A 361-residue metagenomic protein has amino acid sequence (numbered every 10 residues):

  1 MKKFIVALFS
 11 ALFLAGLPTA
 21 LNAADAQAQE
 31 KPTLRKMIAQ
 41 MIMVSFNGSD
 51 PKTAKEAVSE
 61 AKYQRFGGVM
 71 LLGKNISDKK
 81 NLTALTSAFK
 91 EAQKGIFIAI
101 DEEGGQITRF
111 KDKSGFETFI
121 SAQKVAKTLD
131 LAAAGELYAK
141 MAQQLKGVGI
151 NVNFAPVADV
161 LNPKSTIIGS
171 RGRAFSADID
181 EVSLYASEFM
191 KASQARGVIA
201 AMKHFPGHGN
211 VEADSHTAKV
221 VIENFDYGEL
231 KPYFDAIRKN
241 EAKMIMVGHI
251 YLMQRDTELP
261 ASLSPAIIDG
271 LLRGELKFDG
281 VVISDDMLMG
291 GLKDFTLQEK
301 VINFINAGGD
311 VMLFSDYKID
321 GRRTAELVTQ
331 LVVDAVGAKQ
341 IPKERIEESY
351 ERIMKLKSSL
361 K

Functional and structural regions predicted by a protein language model:
M1-F4: Positively charged n-region of N-terminal signal peptides that target proteins for export
L8-G16, D101: Bacterial N-terminal signal peptides
A24-S59, G274-E275, D294-K361: Preference for extracellular/luminal or secreted protein segments
Q40, R65-G67, K94-I98, I150-N151 (+5 more regions): Short, well-ordered coil/turn segments that N-cap beta-strands
E60-E181, G209-I222, G248-L263, D286-V336: Enzymes and membrane/adaptor proteins characterized by extended Gly/Ser/Thr/Asp/Glu-rich, aromatic-dotted
F89-I98, A177-G197, A261-I283: Alpha-helix-loop-beta-strand connector modules within alpha/beta enzyme cores
Y185, A192-M202, D226-M244: Phosphate/pyrophosphate-binding betaalpha-module
D235-P260, G280: Oxyanion-binding "anion nests"
